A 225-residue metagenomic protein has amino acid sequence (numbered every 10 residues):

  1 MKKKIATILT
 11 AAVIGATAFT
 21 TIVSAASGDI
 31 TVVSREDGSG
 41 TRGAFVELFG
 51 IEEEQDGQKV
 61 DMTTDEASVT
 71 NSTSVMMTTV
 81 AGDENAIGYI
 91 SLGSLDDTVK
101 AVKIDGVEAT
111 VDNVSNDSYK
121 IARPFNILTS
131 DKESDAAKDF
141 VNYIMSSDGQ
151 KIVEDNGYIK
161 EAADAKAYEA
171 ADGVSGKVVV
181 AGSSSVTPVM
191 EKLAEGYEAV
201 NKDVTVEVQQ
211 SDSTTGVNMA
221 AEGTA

Functional and structural regions predicted by a protein language model:
M1-A25: Sec-dependent N-terminal signal peptides of Gram-positive bacterial secreted proteins and lipoproteins
S24-A225: Exported/periplasmic ABC-transporter solute-binding proteins
